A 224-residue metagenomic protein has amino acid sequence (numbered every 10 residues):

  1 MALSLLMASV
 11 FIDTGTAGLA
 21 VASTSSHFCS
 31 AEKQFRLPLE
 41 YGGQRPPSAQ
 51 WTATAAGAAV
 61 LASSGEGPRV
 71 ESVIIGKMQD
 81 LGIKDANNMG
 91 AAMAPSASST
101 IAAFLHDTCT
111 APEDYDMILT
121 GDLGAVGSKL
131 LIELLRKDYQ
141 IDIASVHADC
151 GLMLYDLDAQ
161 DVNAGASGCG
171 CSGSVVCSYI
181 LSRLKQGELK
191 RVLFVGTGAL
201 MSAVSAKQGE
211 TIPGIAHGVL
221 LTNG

Functional and structural regions predicted by a protein language model:
M1-Q50: A generic, well-ordered mixed alpha/beta core segment in the N-terminal half of proteins
M1-T16, S26, G90-A91, D116-G224: Claisen-condensing/thiolase-fold acyl-transfer catalytic domains that form or cleave C-C bonds in fatty acid
A2-L3, R36-T52, G76-Q79, E113-G127 (+1 more regions): Charged, low-complexity, helix/coiled-coil-prone segments
V10-L19, A62-R69, A103-D114, K185-K190: Secondary-structure boundary elements
F28-K33, M78-G82, G127, M201-A203: Short, well-ordered, mixed-charge alpha-helical segments that flank or form enzyme active sites
E32-R36, V70-V73, G82-I83, K129-L131: A short secondary-structure junction signal
G43-A102, D107-T110, A144-V146, L152 (+2 more regions): Condensing-enzyme catalytic core mediating Claisen C-C bond formation in acyl metabolism
